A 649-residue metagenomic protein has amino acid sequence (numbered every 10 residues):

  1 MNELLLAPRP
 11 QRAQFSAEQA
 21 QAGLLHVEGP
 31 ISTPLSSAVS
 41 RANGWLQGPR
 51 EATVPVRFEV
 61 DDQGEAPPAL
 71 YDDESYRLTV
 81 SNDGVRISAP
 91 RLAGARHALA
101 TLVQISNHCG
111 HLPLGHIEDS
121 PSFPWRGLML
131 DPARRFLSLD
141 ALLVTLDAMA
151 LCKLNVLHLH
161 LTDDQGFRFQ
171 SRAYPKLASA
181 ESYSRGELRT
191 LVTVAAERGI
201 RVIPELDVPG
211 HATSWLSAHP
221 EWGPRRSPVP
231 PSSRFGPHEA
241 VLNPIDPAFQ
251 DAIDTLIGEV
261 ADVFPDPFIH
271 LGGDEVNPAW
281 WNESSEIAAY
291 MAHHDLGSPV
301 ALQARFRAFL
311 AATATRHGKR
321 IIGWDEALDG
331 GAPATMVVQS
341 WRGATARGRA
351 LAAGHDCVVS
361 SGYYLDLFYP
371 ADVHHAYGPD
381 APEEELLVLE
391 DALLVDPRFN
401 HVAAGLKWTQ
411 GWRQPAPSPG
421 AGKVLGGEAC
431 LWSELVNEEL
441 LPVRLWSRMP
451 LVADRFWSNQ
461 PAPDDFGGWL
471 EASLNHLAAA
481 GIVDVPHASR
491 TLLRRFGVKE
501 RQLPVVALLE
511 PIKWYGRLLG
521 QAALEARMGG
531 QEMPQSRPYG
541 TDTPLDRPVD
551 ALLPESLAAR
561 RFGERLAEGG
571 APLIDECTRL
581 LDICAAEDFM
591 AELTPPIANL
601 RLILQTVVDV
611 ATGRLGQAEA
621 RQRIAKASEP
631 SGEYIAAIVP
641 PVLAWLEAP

Functional and structural regions predicted by a protein language model:
M1-E118, R320-W324, L328, A332 (+2 more regions): Acidic, contiguous N-terminal accessory segments
E3, P8-P10, A69-Y76, L425-V443 (+1 more regions): C-terminal functional modules
L70-H270, S284, F309, T313 (+1 more regions): Feature activates predominantly on carbohydrate-active enzymes
G127-M129, H158, P204, I269-H270 (+5 more regions): Structural recognition of the beta-strand scaffold that forms the well-ordered cores of secreted hydrolase catalytic
Y174-K176, A218-E221, S285-H294, V338 (+1 more regions): Short secondary-structure boundary/capping segments
D207-T213, G272-V276, E326-P333, Y364-F368 (+2 more regions): A glycine-rich phosphate-binding loop feature that marks nucleotide/adenosyl-phosphate handling sites
S232-S233, H238-A334, W341-A353: Active-site neighborhood of glycoside hydrolase catalytic domains
L328-A334, W341-V483, S556, E564-E568: Conserved alpha/beta catalytic core and glycan-binding cleft of carbohydrate-active enzymes
